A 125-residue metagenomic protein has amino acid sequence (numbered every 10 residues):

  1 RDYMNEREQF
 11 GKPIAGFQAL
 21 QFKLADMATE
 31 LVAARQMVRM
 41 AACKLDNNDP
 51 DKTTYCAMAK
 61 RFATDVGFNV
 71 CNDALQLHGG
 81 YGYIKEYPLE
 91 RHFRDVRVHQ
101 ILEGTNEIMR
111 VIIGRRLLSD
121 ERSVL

Functional and structural regions predicted by a protein language model:
R1-L125: Alpha-helical interface subdomain recognition
